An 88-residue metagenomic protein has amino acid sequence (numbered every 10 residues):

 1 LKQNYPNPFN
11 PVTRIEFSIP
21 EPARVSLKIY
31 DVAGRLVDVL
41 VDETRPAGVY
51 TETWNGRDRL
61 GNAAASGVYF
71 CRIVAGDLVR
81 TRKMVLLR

Functional and structural regions predicted by a protein language model:
L1-Y5, F9-Y30, V39, W54 (+1 more regions): Glycine-centered coil/turn sites that cap beta-strands in beta-rich domains
D31-V32, D58: Short, acidic, Ser/Thr-enriched surface-loop or helix-capping motifs
R35: Conserved Rossmann-like nucleotide-cofactor binding loop
V41-G76: Short, surface-exposed loop/turn motifs with a glycine/proline- and acidic-biased composition
L78-R82: Extracellular and select intracellular beta-sandwich modules with Ser/Thr-enriched, small-residue motifs on
M84-R88: Short beta-strand edge segments in extracellular beta-sheet folds
